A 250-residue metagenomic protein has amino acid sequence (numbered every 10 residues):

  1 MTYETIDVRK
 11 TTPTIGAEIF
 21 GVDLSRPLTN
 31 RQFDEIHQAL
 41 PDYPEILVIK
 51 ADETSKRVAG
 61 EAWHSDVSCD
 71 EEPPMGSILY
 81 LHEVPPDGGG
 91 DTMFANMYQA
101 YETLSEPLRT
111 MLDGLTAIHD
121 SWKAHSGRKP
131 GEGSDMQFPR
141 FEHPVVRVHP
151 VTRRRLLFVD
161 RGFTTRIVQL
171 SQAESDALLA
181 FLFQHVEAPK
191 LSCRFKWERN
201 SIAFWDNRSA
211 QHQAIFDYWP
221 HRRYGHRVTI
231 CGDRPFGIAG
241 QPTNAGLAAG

Functional and structural regions predicted by a protein language model:
T2-I202, N207-G250: Non-heme Fe(II) oxygenase catalytic core, chiefly the N-lobe of the double-stranded beta-helix
